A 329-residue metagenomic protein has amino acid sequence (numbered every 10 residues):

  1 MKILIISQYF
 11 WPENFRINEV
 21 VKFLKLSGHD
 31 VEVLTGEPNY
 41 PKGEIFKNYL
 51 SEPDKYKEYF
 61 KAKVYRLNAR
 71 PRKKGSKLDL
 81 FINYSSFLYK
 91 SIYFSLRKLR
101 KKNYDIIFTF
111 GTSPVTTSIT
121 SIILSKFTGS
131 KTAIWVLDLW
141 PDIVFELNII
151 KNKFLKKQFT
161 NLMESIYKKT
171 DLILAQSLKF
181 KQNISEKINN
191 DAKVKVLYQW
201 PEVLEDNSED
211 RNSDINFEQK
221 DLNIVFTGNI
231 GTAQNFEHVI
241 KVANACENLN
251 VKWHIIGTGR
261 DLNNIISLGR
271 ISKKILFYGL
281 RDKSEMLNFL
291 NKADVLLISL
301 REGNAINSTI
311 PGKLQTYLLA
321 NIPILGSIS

Functional and structural regions predicted by a protein language model:
M1-E58, A243-C246: N-terminal subdomain of nucleotide-sugar transferases
N14, L80-L96, I106-S130, I134-L137 (+1 more regions): An aromatic- and histidine-rich active-site surface loop
V20, T116, I123-T128, K153-I173: Membrane-proximal helix-turn-helix segments that form the acceptor-binding/catalytic region of lipid-linked
E37, K179, L197-W200: Carbohydrate-associated surface elements
S185-D191, K195, W200-K220, N235: Acidic anion/phosphate-binding donor-loop and adjacent secondary structure in glycosyltransferase catalytic cores
N216-Q234, I240-A243, H254: Conserved donor-binding/catalytic core segment of Leloir-type glycosyltransferases
D221, N248-H254, L262-N288: Nucleotide-activated donor-binding/catalytic signature segment of Leloir-type glycosyltransferases, i.e., the conserved
Q234, L280-F289, D294-L319, I324-S329: Nucleotide-sugar-dependent
